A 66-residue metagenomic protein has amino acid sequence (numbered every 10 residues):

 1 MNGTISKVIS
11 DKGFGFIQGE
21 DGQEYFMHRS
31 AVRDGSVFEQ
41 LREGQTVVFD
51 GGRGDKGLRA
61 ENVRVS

Functional and structural regions predicted by a protein language model:
M1-D11: Structural detector for short beta-strands of small beta-barrel domains
G3, G44, A60: Residue-level signature of catalytic and energy-coupling elements of molecular machines, predominantly ATP/GTP-dependent
K12-I17: Short aromatic-glycine-enriched beta-strand elements
Q23-A31: A short macromolecule-binding patch
G35-V48: Short nucleic-acid-contacting surface segments enriched for D/E, G, S/T with interspersed K/R
G52-S66: OB-fold/S1-family single-stranded nucleic acid-binding modules
